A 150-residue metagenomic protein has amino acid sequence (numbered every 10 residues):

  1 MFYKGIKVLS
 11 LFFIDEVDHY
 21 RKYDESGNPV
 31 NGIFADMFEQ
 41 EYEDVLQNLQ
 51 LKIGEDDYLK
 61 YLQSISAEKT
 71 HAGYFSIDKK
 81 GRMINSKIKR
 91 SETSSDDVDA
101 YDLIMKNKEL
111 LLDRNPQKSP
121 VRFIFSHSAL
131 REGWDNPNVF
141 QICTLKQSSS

Functional and structural regions predicted by a protein language model:
M1-I124, E132, S148-S149: Conserved C-terminal RecA-like helicase domain
V8, N136-Q141: Short glycine-/polar-rich loops that comprise or flank the Walker A/P-loop and associated switch/sensor motifs
F140-S150: Catalytic or ion-translocation cores adjacent to nucleophile or general acid/base/metal-coordination motifs in diverse
